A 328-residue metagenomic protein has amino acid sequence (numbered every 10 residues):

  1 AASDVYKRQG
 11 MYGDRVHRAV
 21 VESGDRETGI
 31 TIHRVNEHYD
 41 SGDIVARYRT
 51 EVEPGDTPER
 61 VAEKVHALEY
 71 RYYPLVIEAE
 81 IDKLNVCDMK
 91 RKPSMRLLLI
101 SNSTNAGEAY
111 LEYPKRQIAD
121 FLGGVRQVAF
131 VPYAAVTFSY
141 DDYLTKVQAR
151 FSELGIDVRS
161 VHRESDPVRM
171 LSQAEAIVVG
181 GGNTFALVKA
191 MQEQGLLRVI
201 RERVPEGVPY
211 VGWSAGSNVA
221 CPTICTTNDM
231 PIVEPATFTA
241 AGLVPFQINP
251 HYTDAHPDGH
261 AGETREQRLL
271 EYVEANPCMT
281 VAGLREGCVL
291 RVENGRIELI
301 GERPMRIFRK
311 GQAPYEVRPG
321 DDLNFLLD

Functional and structural regions predicted by a protein language model:
A1-Y6: Short, small-residue-biased leader/transition segments that mark boundaries at the very start of proteins
G10-I44, A220-L243: Short, glycine-/small-residue-rich phosphate/pyrophosphate-handling segment
T50-G55: A short, charged helix-loop
H66-G124, A135-T145, T226, M230-D328: C-terminal and late-domain segments of enzyme folds
D141-D157: N-terminal glycine-/serine-/threonine-rich beta1-alpha1-beta2 phosphate-ribose binding loop of Rossmann-like
S152, I156-P209: Flexible gly/pro-rich beta->alpha loop and the following alpha-helix that scaffold active-site loops
A186-A190, Q194-H260: Class I SAM-dependent methyltransferase SAM-binding "motif I" and its flanking Rossmann-like core
